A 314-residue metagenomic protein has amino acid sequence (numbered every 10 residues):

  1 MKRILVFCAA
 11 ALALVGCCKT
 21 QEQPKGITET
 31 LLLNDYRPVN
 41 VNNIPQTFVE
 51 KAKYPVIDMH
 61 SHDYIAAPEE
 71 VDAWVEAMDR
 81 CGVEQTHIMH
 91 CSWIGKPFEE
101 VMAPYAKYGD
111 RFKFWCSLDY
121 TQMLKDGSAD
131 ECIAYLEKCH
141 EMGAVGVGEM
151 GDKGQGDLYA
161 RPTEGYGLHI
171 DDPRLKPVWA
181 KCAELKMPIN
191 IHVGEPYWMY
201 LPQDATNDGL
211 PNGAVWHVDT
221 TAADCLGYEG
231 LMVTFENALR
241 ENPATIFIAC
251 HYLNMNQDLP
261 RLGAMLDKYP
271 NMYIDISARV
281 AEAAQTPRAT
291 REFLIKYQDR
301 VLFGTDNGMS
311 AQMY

Functional and structural regions predicted by a protein language model:
K2-C8: Sec-dependent signal peptide recognition, specifically the positively charged N-region followed immediately by
L14-C17: C-terminal motif of bacterial Sec signal peptides marking the signal peptidase cleavage site
T20-K107: An N-terminally biased module of ancient metal coordination in phosphate/nucleic-acid-related enzymes
I27-L31, I44-V49, E99-H217, P270 (+2 more regions): Active-site gating/metal-coordination segments in enzymes
V56-S61, Q85-M89, F112-S117, V147-E149 (+4 more regions): Hydrophobic faces of well-ordered beta-strands that scaffold small-molecule active sites in alpha/beta enzyme cores
D58, H62-E69, M123, R161-T163 (+1 more regions): Acidic/histidine-rich helix-loop elements that form or flank divalent-metal/phosphate-binding sites at the catalytic
D63-V71, M89-F98, T121-D130, H169 (+3 more regions): Acidic-and-aromatic substrate-binding clefts and catalytic sites of carbohydrate-active enzymes
A67-P68, V75, A223, E229-N237 (+1 more regions): H/E-rich (His + Asp/Glu) clusters that bind or coordinate divalent metals
